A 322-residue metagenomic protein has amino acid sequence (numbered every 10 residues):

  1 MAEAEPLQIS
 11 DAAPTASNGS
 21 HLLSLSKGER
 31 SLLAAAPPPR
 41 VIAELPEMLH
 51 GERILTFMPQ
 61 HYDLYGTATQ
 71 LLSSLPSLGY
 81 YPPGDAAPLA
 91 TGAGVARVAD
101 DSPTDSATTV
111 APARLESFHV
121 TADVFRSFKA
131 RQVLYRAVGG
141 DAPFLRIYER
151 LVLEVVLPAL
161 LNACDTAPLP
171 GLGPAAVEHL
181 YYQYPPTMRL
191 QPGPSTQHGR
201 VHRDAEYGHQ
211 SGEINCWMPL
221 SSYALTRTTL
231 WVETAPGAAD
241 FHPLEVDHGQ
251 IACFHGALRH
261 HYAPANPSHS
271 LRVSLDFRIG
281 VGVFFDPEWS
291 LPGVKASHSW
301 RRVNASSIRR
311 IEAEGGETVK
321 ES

Functional and structural regions predicted by a protein language model:
M1-C164, V319-S322: N-terminal auxiliary "cap/dimerization" subdomain that precedes the catalytic jelly-roll/cupin core of mononuclear
R146, R150, E154, Y182 (+2 more regions): Short, amphipathic alpha-helical segments
C164-Q191, Q197-R200, Y207: Short N-terminal edge-element motif at the start of the domain
D165, L169, L225-L230, E288: Short, solvent-exposed secondary-structure capping/transition elements
Y184, G212, T226, L271-V273: Residues that flank catalytic or metal-binding motifs in active/ligand-binding sites
P186, C216-M218, L275-I279: A structural signal for short, well-ordered beta-strand segments
S195-C253: Catalytic core of non-heme Fe(II) oxygenases with the double-stranded beta-helix
P236-S322: Catalytic core of Fe(II)/2-oxoglutarate
